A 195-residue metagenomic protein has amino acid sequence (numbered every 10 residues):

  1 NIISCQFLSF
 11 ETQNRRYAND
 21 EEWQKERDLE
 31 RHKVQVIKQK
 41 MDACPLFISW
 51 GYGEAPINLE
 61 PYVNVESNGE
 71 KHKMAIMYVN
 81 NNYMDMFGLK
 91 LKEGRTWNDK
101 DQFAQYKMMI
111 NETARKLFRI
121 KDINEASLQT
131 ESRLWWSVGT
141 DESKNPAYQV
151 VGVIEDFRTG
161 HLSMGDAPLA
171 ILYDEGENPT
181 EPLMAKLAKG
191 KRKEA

Functional and structural regions predicted by a protein language model:
N1-M109, T113-K116: Structured, solvent-exposed hinge/loop segments at the ends of secondary-structure elements
I3-C5, M108, L128, A170-I171 (+1 more regions): Well-ordered beta-strand positions enriched in small/hydrophobic/aromatic, beta-favoring residues
R27-S49, E112-R119, S132-A195: "Rare, low-scoring activations can occur in soluble or secreted enzymes where short amphipathic helices or signal
Y62-E70, A126-L128, M164-L169: Short, surface-exposed loop/helix-turn segments at secondary-structure junctions that function as lids/hinges flanking
E93, D122-A126: PAS and related sensory helical modules
Y106, A126, Y148: Nucleotide donor/acceptor-binding cores
